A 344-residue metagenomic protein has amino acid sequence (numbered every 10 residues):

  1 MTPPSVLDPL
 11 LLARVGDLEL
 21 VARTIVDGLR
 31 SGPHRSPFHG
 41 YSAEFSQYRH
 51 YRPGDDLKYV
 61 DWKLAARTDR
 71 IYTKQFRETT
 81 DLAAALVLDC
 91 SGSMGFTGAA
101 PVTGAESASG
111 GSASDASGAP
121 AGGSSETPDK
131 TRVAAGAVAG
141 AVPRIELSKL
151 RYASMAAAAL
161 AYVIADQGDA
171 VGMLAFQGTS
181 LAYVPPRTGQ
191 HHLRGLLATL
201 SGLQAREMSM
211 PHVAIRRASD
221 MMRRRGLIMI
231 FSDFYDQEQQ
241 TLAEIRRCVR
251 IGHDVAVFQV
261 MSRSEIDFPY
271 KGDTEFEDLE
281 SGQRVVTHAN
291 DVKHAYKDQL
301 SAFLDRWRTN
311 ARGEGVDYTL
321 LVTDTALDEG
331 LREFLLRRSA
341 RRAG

Functional and structural regions predicted by a protein language model:
M1-Q190, L227-F231, Q237-Q239, A243-R247 (+1 more regions): An amphipathic, basic-hydrophobic helix/alpha-beta surface used to engage anionic, phosphate-rich ligands or surfaces
Y183-A198, V316, L335-R337: Short, electropositive alpha-helical surface patch
H192-G226, E238-Q239, S262: Von Willebrand factor
D267-D305: SAM-dependent methyltransferase
R306-V316: A structural motif corresponding to the C-terminal end of an alpha-helix and its immediate exit/capping segment
L321-G344: C-terminal "exit" segments of structured domains
